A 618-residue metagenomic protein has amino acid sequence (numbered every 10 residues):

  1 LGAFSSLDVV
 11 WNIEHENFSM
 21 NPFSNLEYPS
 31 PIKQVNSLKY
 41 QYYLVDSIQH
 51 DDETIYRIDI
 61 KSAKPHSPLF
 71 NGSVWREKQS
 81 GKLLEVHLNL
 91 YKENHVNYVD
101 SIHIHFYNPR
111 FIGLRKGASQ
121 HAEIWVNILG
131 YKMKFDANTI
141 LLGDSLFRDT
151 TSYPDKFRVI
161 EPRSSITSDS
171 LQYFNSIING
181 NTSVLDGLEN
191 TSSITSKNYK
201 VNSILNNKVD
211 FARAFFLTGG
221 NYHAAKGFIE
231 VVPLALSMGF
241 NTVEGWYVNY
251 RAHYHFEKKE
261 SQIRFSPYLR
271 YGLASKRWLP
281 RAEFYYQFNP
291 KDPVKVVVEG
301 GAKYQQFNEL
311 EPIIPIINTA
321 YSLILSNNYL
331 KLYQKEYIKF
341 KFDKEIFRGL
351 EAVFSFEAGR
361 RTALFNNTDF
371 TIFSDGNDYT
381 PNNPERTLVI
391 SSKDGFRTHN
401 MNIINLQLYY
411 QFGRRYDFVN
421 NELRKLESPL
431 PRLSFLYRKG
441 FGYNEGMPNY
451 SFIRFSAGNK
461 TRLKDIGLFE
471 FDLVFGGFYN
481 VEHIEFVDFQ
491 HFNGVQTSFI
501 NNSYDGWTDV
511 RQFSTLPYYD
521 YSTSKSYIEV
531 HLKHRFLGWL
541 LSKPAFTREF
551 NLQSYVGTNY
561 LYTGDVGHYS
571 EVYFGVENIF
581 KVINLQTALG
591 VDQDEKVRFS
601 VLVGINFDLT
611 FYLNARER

Functional and structural regions predicted by a protein language model:
L1-F70, N127-V232, L236-G239, E345-F347 (+3 more regions): Structured extracytoplasmic
I60, V86-Y91, I229-F240, R251 (+9 more regions): Transmembrane beta-strand segments that form the barrel wall of outer-membrane beta-barrel proteins
D210-A212, T218-I229, T242, E257-R264 (+7 more regions): Short loop/turn motifs that connect adjacent beta-strands in outer-membrane beta-barrel proteins
F240-T242, H253-Y254, L325-L364, G395-I404 (+4 more regions): Outer-membrane beta-barrel transmembrane strands
E244-V248, K276-P280, Q334-I338, T398-I404 (+6 more regions): Residues that define the transmembrane beta-barrel architecture of outer-membrane proteins
P267-Y271, V296-Y304, F354-R360, D369-F370 (+11 more regions): Transmembrane beta-barrel strands of outer-membrane/channel proteins
K295-I316, A320-Y333, D394, R432-G538: C-terminal outer-membrane beta-barrel translocator/porin domains of Gram-negative envelope proteins and their
N405-Y410, V530, F599-R618: Outer-membrane beta-barrel "beta-signal"
